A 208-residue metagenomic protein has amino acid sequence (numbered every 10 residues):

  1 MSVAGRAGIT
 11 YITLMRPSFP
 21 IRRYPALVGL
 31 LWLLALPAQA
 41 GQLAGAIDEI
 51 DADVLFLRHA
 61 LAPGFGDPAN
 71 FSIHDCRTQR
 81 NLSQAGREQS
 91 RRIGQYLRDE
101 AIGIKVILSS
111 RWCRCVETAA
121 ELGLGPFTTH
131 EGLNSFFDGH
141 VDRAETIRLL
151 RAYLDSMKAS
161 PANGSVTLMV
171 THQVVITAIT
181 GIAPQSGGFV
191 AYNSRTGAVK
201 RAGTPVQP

Functional and structural regions predicted by a protein language model:
V3-A7: Acidic, Ala/Val/Gly-enriched low-complexity intrinsically disordered segments
T13-L27: Bacterial N-terminal signal peptides that target proteins for export
P25-A35: Bacterial N-terminal signal peptides
L36-A40: Sec/Tat signal peptide C-region and signal peptidase I cleavage site
G41-E131, F136-H140, I182-P208: Active-site-proximal alpha-helix that buttresses catalytic centers in soluble enzyme cores
A52-V54, S165-T171: Generic beta-sheet signal
V141-L149: Short, surface-exposed amphipathic charged segments that create phosphate/polyanion-binding patches used for binding
